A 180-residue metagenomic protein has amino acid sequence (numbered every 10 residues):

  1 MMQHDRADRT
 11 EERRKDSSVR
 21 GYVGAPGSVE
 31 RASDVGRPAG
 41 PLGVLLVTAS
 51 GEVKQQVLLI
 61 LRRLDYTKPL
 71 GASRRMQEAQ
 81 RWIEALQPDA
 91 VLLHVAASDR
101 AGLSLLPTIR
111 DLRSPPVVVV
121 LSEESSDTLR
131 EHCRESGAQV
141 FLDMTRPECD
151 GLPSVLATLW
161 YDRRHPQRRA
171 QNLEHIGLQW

Functional and structural regions predicted by a protein language model:
Q3-S18, Y22, S28-R31, L152-L156 (+1 more regions): CheY-like receiver
G40-L61, V91: Conserved acidic segment of CheY-like receiver
V47, Y66-R75: Short hydrophobic/Thr-rich beta-strand motif most characteristic of the beta2 strand and flanking loop of CheY-like
A72-A90: Acidic, metal-coordinating helix/loop segments flanking the phosphotransfer/catalytic sites of two-component signaling
E84-L86, T108-P115, S136: Conserved phosphotransfer cores of two-component systems
D89-I109: Conserved phosphotransfer microenvironments
S104, E124-L142, R146, D150: Alpha4 helix (beta4-alpha4-beta5 surface) of REC/receiver domains from two-component response regulators
V120-L121: Hydrophobic/aromatic residues positioned on beta-strands within the core alpha/beta folds
